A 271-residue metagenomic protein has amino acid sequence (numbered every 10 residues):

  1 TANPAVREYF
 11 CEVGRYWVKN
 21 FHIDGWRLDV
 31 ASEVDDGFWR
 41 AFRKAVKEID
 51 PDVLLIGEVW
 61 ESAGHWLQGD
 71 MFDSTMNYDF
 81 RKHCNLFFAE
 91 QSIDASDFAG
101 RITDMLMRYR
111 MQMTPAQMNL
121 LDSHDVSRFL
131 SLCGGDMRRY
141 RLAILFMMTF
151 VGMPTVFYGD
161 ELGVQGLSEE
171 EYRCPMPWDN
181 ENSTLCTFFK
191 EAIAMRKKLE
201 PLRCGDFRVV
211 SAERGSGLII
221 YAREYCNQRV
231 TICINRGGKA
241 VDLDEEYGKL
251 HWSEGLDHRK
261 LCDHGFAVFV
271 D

Functional and structural regions predicted by a protein language model:
T1-F21, R27, A31: Active-site-adjacent "subsite" loops/lids of carbohydrate-active enzymes
Y16-D24, R108-M113, F150-M153: A structural motif corresponding to the C-terminal end of an alpha-helix and its immediate exit/capping segment
K19, D29-Q112, F146, Q165-E191 (+2 more regions): Active-site-proximal helices and loops of the catalytic beta/alpha 8
I23-R27, D52-I56, A116-N119, P154-T155: Structural preference for beta-strand elements that scaffold enzyme active sites
D24, S32-E33, W60-S62, S123-S127 (+3 more regions): Short, solvent-exposed loop/turn segments at secondary-structure junctions
G25, F129-L132, D206-R208: Surface-exposed cleft-lining segments at the edges of enzyme active sites
M111-G134: Active-site clefts of carbohydrate-active enzymes
V151-V156, D160-D271: Carbohydrate-interacting/catalytic domains
